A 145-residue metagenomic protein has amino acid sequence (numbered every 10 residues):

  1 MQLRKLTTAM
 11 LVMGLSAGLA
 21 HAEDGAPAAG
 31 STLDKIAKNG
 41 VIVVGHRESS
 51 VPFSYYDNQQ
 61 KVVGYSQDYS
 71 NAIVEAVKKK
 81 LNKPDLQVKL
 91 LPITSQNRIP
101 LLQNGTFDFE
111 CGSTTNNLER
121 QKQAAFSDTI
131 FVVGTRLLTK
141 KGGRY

Functional and structural regions predicted by a protein language model:
M1-K38: Short, low-complexity disordered leader/linker segments with a strong preference for bacterial N-terminal type II
D24-P27, E119-R120, L138: Short gly/ser/thr-rich secondary-structure transition/capping motifs
D24-T32, A37-E110: Extracytoplasmic small-molecule ligand-binding "clamshell" domains of the periplasmic binding protein/Venus flytrap
V44-R47, F126-Y145: Hydrophobic/proline-rich hinge and linker segments of small-molecule sensing/allosteric domains, predominantly
S50-P52, N116-N117, R144: Active-site/binding-pocket entry motifs
Y56-K61, N104, L118-V133: Ligand-binding "clamshell"
Q96-N97, C111-Q123: A ligand-binding cleft/hinge motif common to bilobed small-molecule-binding domains
